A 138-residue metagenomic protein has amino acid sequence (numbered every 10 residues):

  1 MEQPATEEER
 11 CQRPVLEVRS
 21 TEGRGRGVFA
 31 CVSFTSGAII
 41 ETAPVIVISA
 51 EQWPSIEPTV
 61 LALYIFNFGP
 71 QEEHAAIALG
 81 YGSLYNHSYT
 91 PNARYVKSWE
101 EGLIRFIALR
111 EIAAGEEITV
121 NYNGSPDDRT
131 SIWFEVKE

Functional and structural regions predicted by a protein language model:
M1-E138: Conserved catalytic SET/PR domain of SAM-dependent protein methyltransferases, capturing the structural core that binds
